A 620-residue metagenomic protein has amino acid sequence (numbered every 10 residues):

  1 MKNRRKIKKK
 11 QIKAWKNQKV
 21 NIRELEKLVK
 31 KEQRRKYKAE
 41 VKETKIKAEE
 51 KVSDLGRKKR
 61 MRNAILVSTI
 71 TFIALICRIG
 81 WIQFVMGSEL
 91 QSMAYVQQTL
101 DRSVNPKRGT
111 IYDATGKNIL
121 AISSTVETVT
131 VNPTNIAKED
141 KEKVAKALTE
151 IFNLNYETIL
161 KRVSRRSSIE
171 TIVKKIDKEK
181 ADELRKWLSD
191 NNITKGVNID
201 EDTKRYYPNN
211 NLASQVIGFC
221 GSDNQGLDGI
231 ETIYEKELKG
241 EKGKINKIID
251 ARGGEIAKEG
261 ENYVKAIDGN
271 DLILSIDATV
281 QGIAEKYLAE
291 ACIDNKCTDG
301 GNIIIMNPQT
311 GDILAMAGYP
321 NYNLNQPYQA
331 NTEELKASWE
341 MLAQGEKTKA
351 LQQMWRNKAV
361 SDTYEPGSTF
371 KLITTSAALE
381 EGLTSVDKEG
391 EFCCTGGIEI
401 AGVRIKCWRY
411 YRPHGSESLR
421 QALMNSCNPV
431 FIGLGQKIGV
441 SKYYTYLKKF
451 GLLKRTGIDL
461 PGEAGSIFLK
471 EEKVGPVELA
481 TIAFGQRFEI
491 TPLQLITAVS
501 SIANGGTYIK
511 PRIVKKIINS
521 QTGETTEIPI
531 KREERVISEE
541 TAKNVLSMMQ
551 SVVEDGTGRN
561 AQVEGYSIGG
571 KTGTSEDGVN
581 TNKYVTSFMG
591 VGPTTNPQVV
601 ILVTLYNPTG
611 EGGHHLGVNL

Functional and structural regions predicted by a protein language model:
M1-L335, S441-K448, Y606, H614-L620: Periplasmic/cell-envelope proteins involved in peptidoglycan metabolism and beta-lactam response
L120-A121, D250-Y263, Q309-T369, I373-T609: Beta-lactam-recognizing serine transpeptidase/beta-lactamase-like catalytic domain environment
